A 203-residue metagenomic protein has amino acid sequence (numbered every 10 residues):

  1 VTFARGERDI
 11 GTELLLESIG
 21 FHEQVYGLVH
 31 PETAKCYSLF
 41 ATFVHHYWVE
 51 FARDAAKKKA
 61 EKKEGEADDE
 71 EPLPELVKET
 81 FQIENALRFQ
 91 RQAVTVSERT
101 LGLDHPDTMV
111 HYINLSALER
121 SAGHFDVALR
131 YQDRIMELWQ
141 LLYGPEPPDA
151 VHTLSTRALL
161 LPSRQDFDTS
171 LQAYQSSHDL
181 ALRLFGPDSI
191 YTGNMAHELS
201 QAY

Functional and structural regions predicted by a protein language model:
V1-Y203: Intrinsic-disorder-linked linear interaction elements in eukaryotic regulatory proteins
